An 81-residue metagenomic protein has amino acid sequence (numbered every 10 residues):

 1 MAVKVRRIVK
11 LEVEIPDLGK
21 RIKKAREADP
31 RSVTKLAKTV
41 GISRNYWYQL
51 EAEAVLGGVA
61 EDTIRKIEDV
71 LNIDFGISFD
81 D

Functional and structural regions predicted by a protein language model:
A2-A28: A short, Lys/Arg-rich alpha-helix, primarily the initiator
I22, V33, E61-I64: Helix-turn-helix DNA-binding elements, focusing on the entry/boundary residues of the two helices that contact DNA
S32, S43-N45, A60, D74: Short coil turns linking two alpha-helices in DNA-binding domains
K35-K38: Short alpha-helical "recognition helix" segments of helix-turn-helix
G41-G58: Recognition helix of helix-turn-helix/homeodomain-like DNA-binding domains that insert into the DNA major groove
A60-I77: DNA major-groove recognition helix of helix-turn-helix/homeodomain DNA-binding modules
